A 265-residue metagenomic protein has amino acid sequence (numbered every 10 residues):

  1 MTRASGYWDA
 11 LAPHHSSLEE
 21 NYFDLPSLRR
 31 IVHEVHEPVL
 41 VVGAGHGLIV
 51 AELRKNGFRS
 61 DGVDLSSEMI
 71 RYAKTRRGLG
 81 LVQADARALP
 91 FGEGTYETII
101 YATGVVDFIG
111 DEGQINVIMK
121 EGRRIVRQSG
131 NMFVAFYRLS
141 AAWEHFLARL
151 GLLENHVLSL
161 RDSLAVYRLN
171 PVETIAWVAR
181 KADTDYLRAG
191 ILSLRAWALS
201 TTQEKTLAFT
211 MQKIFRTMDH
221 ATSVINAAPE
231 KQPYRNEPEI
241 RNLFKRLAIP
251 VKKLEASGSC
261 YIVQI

Functional and structural regions predicted by a protein language model:
M1-V35, L48: Conserved class I S-adenosyl-L-methionine
H36-G45: Conserved class I S-adenosyl-L-methionine
H46-A88: Class I SAM-dependent methyltransferase SAM/SAH-binding core
R87-I99: A short acidic, Gly/Pro-enriched loop at the edge of an enzyme's catalytic core that lines a small-molecule cofactor
G104, L147-L152, F209-P233: Short, glycine-/aromatic-enriched active-site segment of Class I SAM-dependent methyltransferases
F108-E121: A short, conserved alpha-helix within the catalytic core of class I
F133-I175, A198-T202: Conserved class I S-adenosyl-L-methionine
P229-L247: Short alpha-helix
